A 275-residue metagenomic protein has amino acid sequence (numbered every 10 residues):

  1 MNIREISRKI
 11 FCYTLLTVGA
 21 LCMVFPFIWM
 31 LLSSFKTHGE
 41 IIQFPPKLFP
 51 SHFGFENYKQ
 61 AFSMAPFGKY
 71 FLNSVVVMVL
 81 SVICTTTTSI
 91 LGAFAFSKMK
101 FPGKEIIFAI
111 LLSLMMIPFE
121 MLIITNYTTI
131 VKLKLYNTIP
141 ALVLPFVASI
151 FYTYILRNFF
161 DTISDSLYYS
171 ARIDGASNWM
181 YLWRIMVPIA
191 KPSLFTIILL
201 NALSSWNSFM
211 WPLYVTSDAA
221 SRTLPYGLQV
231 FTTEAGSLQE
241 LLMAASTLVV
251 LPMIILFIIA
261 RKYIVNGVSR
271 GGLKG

Functional and structural regions predicted by a protein language model:
I3-G275: A structural signal for multi-pass alpha-helical bundles of membrane permease subunits that mediate small-molecule
